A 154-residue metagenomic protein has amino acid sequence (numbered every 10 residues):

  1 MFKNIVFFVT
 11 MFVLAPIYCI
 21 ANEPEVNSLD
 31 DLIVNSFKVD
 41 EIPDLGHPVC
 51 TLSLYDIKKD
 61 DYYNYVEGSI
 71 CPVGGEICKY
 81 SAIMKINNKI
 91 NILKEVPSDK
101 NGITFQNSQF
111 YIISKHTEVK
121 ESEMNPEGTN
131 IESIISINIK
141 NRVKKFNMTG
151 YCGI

Functional and structural regions predicted by a protein language model:
M1-A21: Classical Sec-dependent N-terminal signal peptides that target proteins to the secretory pathway
N22-I154: Cysteine-centric segments in proteins
